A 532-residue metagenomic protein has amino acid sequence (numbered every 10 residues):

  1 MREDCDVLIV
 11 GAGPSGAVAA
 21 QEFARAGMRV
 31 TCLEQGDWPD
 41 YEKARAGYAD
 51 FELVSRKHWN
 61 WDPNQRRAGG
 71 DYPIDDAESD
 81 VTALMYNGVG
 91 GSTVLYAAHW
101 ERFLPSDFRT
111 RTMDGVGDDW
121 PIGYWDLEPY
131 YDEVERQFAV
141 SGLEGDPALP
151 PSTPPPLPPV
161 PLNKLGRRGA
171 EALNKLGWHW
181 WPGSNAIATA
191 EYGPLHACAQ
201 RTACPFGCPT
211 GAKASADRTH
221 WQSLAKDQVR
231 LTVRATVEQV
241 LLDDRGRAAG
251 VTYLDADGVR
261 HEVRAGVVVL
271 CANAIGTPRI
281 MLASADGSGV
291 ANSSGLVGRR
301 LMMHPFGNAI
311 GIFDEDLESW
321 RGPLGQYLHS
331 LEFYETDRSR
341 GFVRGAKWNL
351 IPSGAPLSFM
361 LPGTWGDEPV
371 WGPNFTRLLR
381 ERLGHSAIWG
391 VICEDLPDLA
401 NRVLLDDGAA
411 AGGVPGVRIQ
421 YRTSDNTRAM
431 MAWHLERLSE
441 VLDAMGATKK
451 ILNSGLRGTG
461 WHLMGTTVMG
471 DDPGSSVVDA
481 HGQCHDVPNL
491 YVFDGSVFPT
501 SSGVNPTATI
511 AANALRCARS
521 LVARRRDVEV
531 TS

Functional and structural regions predicted by a protein language model:
R2-S15: Beta1/beta-strand and adjacent pyrophosphate-binding region of the FAD-binding site in flavoprotein oxidoreductases
V7-I9, V30, L490: Conserved hydrophobic helix-helix packing surfaces used for dimerization/oligomerization
G13-P14, K164, I275, V497: Residue-level detector of alpha-helix initiation sites
E22-R25, R29-T31, G36-Y48, K226 (+7 more regions): Glycine-rich loop(s) and the adjacent beta-strand/alpha-helix scaffold that form part
Q35-A97, W125, P129-E133, G166 (+1 more regions): N-terminal FAD cofactor-binding segment of flavoenzymes
D37, I74, V267, C271-A274 (+2 more regions): Mid-to-C-terminal "cap/lid" subdomains and adjacent gly/pro-rich loops that border and regulate access to redox
R56-W61, Y72-P73, H99, R111-V237 (+2 more regions): Conserved redox-cofactor binding core of oxidoreductases
P182-G183, A197-C204, E238-L241, G384-D395 (+3 more regions): A glycine-rich dinucleotide-binding beta-alpha-beta segment and adjacent secondary-structure elements that constitute
